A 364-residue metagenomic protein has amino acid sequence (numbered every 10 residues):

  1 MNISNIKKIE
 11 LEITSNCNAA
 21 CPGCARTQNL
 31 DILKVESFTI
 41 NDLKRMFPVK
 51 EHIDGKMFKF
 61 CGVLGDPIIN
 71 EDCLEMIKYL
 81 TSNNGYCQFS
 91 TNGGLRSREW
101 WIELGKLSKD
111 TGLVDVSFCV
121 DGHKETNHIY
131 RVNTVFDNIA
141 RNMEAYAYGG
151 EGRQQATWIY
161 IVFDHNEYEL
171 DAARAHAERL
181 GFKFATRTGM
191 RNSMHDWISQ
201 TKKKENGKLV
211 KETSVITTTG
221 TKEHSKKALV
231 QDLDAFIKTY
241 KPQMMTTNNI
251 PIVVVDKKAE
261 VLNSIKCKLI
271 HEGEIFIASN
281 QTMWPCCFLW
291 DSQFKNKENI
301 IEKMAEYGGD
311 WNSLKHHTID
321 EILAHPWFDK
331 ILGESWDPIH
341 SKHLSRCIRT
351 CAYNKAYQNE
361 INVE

Functional and structural regions predicted by a protein language model:
M1-G23, G55-G62, K268, E272-Q281: N-terminal pre-triad scaffold of radical SAM enzymes
M1-N5, S345, R349-E364: Membrane-proximal basic amphipathic "stem/tether" segments
N2-I6, W327-G333: Short Cys/His-rich Zn2+-coordinating modules
I3-I6, L113, F182, C267 (+1 more regions): A broad structural signal for short, well-ordered beta-strand segments within beta-sheet-rich domains
K8, N16-A19, R26-L30, I40-G122: Conserved SAM/AdoMet-binding glycine-rich loop
E12, L30-N41, H52, N83-Y86 (+5 more regions): Radical SAM enzyme [4Fe-4S]-AdoMet core and its adjacent flexible, acidic and glycine-rich loops/tails across
N18-R26, K342-K355: Local cysteine-cluster metal-coordination motifs and their immediate loop/turn environment, predominantly Fe-S cluster
P326, I331, I339-S341, C347: C-terminal accessory segments of extracellular proteins
